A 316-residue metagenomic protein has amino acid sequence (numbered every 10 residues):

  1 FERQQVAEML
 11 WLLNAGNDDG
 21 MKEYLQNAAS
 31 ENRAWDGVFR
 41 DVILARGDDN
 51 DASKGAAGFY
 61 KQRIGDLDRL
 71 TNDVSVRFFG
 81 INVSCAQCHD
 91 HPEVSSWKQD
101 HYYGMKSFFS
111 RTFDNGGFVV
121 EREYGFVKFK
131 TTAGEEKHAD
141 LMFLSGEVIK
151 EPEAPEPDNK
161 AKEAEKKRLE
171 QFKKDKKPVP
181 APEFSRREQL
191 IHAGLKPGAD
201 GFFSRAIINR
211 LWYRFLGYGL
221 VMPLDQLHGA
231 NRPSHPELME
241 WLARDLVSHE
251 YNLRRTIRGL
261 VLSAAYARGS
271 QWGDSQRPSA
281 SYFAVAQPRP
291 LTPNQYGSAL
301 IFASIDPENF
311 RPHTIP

Functional and structural regions predicted by a protein language model:
F1-H313: Primarily short, surface-exposed interaction patches in extracytoplasmic proteins
